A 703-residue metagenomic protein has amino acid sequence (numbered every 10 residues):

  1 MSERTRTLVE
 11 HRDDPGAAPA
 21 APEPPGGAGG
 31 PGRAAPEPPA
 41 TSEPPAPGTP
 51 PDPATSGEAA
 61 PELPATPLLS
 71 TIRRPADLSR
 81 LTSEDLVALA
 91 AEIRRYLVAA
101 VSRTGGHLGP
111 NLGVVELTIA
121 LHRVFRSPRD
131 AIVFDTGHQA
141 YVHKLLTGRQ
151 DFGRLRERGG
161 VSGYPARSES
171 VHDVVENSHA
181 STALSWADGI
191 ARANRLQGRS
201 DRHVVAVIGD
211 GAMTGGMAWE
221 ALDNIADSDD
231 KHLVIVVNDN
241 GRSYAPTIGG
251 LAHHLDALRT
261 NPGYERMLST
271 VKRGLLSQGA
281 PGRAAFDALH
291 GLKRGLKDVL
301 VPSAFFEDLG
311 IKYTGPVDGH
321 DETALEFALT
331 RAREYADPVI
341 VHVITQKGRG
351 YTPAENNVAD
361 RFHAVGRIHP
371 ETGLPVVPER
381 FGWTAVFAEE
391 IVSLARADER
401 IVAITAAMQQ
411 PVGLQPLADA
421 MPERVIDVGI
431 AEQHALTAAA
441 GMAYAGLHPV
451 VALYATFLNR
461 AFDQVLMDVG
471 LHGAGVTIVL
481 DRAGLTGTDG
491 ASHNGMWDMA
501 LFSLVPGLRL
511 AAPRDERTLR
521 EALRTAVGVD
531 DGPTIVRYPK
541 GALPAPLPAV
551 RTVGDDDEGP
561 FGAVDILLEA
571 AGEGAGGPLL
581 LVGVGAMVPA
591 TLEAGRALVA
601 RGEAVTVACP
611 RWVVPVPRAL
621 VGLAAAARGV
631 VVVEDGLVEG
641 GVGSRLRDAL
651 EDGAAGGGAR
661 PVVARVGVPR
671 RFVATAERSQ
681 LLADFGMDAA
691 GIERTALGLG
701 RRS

Functional and structural regions predicted by a protein language model:
S2-D14, R33, G57-L146, F305-I311 (+3 more regions): N-terminal amphipathic, basic-rich helices that act as targeting or association modules
P15-P53: Compositionally biased, low-complexity flexible segments
P64-L68, L86-L97, R154-S168, G413-L414 (+1 more regions): Active-site-adjacent bridging/hinge elements
H107-S228, W383, R400-I401, T405-A406 (+1 more regions): Cofactor-binding active-site loop characterized by glycine-rich and histidine/acidic residues
E157-W186, L196-D201, D227-D360, A364 (+7 more regions): Thiamine diphosphate
V204, I208-A221, G413, V425 (+3 more regions): Extended, hydrophobic alpha-helical segments in both membrane/secreted and soluble proteins
A512-V529: Conserved glycine-bearing catalytic or ligand-binding loops at nucleotide- and phosphate-handling centers of large
